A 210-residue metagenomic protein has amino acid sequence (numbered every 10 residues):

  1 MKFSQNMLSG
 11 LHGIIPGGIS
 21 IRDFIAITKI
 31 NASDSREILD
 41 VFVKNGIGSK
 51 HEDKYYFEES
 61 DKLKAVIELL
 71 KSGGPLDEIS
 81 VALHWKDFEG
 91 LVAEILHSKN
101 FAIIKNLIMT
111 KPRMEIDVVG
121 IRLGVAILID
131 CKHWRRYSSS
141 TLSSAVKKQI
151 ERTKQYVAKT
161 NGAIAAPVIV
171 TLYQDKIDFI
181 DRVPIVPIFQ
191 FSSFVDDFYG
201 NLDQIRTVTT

Functional and structural regions predicted by a protein language model:
M1-I79: Nuclease-adjacent, charged terminal/linker segments that flank catalytic cores
M1-P16, A166, Q174-T210: Non-catalytic C-terminal interaction segments of nucleic acid-processing enzymes
F3-M7, F88, M114: N-terminal positioning helix adjacent to the helix-turn-helix/winged-helix DNA-binding module
K64, E68-L107, T210: Acidic-basic catalytic patches of nuclease active cores, encompassing PD-(D/E)XK and other metal-cofactor nuclease
D87, L91, R113, S144: Short, well-structured alpha-helical interface segments that form or flank functional binding sites
S98-G124: Active-site metal-binding core of divalent-cation-utilizing nuclease and nuclease-like domains
A126, C131-F189: Catalytic cores of nucleic-acid endonucleases
